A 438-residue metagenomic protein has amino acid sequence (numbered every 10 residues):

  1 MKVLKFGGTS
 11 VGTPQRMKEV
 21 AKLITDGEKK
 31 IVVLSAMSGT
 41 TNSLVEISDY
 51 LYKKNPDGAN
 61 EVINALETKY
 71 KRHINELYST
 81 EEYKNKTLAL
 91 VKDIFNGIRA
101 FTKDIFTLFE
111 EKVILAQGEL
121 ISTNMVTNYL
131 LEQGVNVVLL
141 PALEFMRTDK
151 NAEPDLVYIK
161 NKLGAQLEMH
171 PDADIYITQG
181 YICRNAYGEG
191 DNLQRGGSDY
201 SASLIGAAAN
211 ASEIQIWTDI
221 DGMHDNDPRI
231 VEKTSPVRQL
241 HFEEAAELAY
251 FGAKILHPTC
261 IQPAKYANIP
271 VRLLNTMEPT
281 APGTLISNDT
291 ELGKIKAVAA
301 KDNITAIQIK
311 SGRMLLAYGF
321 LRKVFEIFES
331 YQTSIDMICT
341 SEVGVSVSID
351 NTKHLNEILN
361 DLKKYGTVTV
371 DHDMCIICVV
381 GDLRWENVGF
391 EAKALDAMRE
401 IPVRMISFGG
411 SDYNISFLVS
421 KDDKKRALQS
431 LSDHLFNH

Functional and structural regions predicted by a protein language model:
M1-K2, K29-V32, K71, V113 (+16 more regions): Structural motif
M1-L256, I261, S420: Nucleotide/pyrophosphate-binding catalytic subdomain
M37-S38, I220-G222, V271, N275-T280 (+3 more regions): Glycine-rich beta-alpha junction loops
H241-S287, E291-K310: A conserved active-site cap/scaffold subdomain adjacent to cofactor or substrate pockets
P282-H438: A conserved regulatory-domain signal marking ACT and ACT-like small-molecule sensing domains and adjacent regulatory
